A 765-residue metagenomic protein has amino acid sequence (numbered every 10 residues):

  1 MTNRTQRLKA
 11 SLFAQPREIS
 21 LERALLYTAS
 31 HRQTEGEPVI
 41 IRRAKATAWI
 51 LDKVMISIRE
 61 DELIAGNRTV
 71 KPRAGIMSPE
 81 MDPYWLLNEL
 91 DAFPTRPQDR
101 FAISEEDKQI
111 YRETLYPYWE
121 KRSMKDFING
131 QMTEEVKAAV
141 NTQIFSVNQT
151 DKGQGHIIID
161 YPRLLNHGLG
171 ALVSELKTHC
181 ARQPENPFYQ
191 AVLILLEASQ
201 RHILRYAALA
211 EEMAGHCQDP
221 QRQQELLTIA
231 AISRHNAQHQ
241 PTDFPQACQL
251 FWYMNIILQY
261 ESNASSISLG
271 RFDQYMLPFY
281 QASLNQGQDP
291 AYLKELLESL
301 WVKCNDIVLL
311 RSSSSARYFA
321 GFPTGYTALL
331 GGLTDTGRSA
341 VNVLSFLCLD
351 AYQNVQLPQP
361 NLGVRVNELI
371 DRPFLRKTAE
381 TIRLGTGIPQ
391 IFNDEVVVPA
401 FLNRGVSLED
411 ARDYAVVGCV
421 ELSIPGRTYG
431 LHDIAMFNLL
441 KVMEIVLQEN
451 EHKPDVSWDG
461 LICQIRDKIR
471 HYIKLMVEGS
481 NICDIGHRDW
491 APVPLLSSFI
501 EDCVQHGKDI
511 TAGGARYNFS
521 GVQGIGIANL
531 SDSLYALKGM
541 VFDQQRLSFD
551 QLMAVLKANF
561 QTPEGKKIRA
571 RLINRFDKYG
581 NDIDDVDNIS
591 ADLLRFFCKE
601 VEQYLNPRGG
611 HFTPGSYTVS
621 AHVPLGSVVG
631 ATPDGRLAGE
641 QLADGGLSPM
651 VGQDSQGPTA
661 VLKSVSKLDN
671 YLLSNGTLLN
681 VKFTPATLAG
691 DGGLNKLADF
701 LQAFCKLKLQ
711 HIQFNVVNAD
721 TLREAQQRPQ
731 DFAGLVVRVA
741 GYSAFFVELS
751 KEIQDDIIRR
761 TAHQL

Functional and structural regions predicted by a protein language model:
M1-Y189, Q221, E225-T228, I232-L765: Conserved catalytic cores of very large enzyme subunits
Q190-R201: Extended non-globular scaffold/tether segments
I203-E211, D273-L277: Extended amphipathic alpha-helical scaffold segments
A214-Q221: A conserved hydrophobic secondary-structure block that centers on an alpha-helix together with its immediately flanking
